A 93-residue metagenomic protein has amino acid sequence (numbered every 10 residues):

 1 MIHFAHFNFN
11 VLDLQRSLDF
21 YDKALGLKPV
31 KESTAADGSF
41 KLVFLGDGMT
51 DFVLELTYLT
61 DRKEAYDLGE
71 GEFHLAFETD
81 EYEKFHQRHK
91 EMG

Functional and structural regions predicted by a protein language model:
I2, N8-D51, E91: Core segments of cupin and vicinal oxygen chelate
A5-F7, D22, K41, L59 (+3 more regions): Compositionally biased, intrinsically disordered low-complexity regions enriched in proline and serine
L12-Q15, E64-G93: Vicinal oxygen chelate
S33-A35, L59-R62: Short, solvent-exposed coil/turn elements at secondary-structure transition points
G48-F52, D61-K63, Y82-E83: Short, charged/polar surface micro-motifs in flexible loops or helix N-caps
